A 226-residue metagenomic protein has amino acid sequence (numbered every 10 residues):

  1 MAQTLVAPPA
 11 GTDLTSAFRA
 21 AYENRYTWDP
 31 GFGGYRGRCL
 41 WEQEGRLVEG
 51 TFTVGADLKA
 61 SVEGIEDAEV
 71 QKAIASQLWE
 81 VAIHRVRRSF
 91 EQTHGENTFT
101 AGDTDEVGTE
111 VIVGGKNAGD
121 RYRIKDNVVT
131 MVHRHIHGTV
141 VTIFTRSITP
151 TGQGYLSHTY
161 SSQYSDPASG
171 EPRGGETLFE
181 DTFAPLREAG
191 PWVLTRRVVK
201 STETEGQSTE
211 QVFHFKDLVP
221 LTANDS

Functional and structural regions predicted by a protein language model:
M1-E44, A68, S89-F90: N-terminal leader/targeting segments and the immediate start of mature chains
G11-F18, G64-A73, R187-V193, Q207-S208: Short, structured coil/loop segments at alpha-helix boundaries
G11-S16, E23, V70-I74, A118-R121 (+1 more regions): A broad, low-specificity signal for short, low-complexity segments enriched in glycine/proline and polar/charged
D29-G31, E44-R46, D103-D105, G152: A generic structural signal for short, solvent-exposed coil/turn residues that cap or connect secondary-structure
L40-E44, D57, S165-P167, L186: Generic structural motif
R46-V48, G206: Intrinsically disordered, low-complexity acidic/polar segments
E49-T142: An acidic-aromatic
G108-S226: Gly/Pro-enriched, hydrophobic low-complexity segments that function as extracytoplasmic propeptides/linkers
